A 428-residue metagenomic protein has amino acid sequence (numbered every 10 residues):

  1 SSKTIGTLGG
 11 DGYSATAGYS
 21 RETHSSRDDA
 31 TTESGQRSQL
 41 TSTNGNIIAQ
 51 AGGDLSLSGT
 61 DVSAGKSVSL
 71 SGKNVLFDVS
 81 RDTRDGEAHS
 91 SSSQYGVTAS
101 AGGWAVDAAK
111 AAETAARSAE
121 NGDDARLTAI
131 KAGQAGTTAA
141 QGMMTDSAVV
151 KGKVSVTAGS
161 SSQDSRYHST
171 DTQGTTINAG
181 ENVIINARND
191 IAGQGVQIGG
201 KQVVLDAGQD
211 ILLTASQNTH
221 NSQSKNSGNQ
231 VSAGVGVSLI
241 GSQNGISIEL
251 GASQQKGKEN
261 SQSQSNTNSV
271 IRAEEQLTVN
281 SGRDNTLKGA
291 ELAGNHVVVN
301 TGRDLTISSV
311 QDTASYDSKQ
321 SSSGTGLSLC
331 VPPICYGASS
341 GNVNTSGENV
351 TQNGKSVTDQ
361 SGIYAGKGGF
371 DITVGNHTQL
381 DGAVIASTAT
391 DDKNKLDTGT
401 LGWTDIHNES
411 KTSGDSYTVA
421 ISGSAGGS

Functional and structural regions predicted by a protein language model:
S1-S428: Binding/recognition "hotspot" determinant
